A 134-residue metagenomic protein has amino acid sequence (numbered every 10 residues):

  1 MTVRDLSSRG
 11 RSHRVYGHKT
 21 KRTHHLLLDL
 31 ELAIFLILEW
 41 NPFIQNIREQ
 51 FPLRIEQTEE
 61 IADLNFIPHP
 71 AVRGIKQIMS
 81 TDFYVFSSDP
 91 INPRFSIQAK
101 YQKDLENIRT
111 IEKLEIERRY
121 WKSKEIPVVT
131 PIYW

Functional and structural regions predicted by a protein language model:
M1-W134: Electrostatic, structured charged patches in enzyme active sites and in nucleic-acid/phosphate-binding
